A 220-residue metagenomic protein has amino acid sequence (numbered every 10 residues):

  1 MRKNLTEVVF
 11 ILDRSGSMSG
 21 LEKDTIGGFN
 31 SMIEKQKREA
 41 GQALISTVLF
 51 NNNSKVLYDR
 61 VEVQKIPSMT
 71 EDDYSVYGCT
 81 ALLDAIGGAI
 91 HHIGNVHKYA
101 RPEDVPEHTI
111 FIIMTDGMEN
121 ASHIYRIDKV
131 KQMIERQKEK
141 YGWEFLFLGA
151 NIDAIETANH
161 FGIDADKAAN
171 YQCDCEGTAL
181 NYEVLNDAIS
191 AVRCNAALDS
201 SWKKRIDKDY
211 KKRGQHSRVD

Functional and structural regions predicted by a protein language model:
M1-D220: Acidic, low-complexity intrinsically disordered regions
